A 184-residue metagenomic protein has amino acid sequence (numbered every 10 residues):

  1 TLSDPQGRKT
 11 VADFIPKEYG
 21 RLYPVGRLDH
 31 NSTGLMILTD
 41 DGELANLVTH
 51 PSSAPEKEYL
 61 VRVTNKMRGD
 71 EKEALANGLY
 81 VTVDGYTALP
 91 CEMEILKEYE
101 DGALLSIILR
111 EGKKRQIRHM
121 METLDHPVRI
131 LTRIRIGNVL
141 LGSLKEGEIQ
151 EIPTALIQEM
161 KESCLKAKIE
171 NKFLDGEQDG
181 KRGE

Functional and structural regions predicted by a protein language model:
T1-E184: Basic, flexible Lys/Arg- and Gly-enriched helix-loop patches that mediate nucleic-acid binding at interfaces with rRNA
